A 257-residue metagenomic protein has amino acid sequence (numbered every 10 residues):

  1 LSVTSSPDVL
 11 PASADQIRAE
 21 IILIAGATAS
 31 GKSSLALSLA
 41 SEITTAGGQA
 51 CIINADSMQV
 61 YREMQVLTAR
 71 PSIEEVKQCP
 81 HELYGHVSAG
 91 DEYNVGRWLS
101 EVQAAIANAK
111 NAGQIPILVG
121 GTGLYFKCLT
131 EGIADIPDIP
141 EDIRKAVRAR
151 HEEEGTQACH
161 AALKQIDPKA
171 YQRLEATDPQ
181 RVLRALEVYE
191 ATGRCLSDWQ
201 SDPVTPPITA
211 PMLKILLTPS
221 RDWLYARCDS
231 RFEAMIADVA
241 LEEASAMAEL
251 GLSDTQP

Functional and structural regions predicted by a protein language model:
L1-P257: Phosphate/pyrophosphate-binding catalytic cores of soluble transferases and nucleic-acid-acting enzymes
